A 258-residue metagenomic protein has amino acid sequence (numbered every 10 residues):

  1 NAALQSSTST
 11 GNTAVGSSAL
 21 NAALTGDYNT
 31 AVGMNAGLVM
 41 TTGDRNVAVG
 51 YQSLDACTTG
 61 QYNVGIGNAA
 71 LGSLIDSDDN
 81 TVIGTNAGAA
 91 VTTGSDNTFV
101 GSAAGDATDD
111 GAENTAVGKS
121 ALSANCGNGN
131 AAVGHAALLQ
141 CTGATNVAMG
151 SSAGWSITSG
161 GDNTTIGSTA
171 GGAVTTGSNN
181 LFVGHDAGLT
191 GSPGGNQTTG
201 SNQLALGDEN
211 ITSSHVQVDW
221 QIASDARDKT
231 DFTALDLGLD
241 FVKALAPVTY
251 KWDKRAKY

Functional and structural regions predicted by a protein language model:
N1-D225: Glycine- and small/polar-enriched repetitive beta-structure motifs of secreted/surface proteins
S201-Y258: C-terminal intramolecular chaperone/autoprocessing and neck/assembly modules of extracellular spikes and adhesins
